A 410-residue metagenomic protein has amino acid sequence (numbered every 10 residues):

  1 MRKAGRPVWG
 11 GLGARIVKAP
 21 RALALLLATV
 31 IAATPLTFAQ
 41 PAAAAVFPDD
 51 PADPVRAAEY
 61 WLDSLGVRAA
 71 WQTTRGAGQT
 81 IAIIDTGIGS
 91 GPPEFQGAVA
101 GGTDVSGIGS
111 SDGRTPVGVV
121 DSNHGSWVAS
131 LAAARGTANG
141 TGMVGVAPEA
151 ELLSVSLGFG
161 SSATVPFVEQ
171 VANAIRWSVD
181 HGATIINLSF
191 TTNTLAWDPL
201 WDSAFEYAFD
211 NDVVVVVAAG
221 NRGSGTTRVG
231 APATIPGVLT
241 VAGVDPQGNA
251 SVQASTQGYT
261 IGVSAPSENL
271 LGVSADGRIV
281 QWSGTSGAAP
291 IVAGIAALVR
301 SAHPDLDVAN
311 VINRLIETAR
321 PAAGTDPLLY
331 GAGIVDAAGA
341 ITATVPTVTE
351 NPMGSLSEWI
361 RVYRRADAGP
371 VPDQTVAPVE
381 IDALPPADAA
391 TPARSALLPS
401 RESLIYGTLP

Functional and structural regions predicted by a protein language model:
R2, L25-L26, A33-G78, P93-E94: Protease zymogen maturation seam
G11, R15-A33, Y406: Sec-dependent N-terminal signal peptides
W71-I81, I88-G101, T115-F167, T256-T260 (+1 more regions): Subtilisin-like serine protease catalytic core
A77-T80, E149-E151, D180-I186, D210-V215 (+2 more regions): Loop/turn elements at helix/coil->beta-strand transitions in domains of secreted/extracellular proteins
D85, G220, G284: Active-site glycine-centered loops adjacent to acidic/histidine catalytic or metal-binding residues that shape
L157-A231, R278-V280: Substrate-binding/access-modulating region of protease and related hydrolase catalytic domains
N187, P304-T408: C-terminal subdomain of the subtilisin-like protease fold in secreted/lumenal serine endopeptidases
G230-S301: Extracellular S/T/G-rich loop segment that most often corresponds to the catalytic His/Ser-adjacent loop
